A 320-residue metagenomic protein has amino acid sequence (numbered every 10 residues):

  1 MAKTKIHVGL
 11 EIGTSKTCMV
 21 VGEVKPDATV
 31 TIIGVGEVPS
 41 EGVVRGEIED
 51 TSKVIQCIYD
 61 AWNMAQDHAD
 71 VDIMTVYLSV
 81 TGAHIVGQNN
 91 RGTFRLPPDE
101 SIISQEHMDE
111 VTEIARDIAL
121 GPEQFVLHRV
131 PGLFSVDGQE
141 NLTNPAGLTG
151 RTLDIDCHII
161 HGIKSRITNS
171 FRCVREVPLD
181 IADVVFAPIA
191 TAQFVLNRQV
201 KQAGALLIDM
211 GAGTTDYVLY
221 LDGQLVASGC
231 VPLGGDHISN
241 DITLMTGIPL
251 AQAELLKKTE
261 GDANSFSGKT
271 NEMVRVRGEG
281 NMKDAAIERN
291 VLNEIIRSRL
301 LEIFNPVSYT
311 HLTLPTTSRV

Functional and structural regions predicted by a protein language model:
M1-K16, V20-L207, Q224-V226, G235 (+2 more regions): Nucleotide/phosphate-binding catalytic cleft detector across ATP-hydrolyzing and phosphate-transferring enzymes
T14, A212, T316: Short, glycine/acidic-enriched loop or turn micro-motifs at the edges of active sites
L221: A cytosolic small-molecule/anion-sensing beta-strand core signal
R299-S308: A general structural motif
T310-T316: Conserved small/polar residues in nucleotide/adenosyl-binding loops
